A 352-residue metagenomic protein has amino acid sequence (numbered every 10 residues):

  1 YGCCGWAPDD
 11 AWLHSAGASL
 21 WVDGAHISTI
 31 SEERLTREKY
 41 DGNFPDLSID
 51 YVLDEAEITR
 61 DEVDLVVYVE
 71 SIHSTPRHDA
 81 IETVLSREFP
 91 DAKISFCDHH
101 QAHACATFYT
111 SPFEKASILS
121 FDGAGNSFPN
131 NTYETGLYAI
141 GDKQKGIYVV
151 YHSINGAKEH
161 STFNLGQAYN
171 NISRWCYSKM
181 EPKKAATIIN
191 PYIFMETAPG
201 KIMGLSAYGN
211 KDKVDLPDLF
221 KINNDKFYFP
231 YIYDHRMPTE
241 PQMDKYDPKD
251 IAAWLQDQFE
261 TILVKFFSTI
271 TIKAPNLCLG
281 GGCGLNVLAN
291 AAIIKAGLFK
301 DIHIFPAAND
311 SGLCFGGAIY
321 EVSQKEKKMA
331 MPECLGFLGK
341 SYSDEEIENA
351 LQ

Functional and structural regions predicted by a protein language model:
Y1-Q352: Short acidic/glycine-rich loops and adjacent helix/strand connectors that line catalytic pockets where negatively
